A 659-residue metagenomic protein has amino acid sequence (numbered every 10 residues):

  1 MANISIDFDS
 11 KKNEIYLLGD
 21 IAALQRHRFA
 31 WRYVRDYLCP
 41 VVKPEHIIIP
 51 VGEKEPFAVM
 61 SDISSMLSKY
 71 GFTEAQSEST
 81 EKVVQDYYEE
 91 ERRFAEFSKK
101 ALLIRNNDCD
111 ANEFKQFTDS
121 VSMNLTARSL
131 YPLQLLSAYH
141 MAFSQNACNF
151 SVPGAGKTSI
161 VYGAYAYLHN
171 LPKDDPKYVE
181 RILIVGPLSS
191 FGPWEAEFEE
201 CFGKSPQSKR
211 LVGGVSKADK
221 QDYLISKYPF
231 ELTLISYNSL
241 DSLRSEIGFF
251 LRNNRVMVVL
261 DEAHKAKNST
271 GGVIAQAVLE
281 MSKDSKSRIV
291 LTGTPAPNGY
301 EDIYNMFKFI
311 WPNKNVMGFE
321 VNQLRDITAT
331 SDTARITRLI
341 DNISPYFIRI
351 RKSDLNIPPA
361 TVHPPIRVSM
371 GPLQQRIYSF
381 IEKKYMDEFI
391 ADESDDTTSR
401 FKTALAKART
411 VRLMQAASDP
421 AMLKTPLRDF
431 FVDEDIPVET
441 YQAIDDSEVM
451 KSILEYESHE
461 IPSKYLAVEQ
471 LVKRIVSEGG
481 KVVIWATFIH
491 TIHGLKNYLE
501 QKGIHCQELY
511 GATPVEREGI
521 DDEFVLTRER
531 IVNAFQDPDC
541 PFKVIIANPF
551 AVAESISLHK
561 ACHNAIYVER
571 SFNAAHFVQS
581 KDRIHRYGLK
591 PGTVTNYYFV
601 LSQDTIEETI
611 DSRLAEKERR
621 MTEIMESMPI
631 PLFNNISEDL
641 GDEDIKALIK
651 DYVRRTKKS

Functional and structural regions predicted by a protein language model:
M1-S5, R26-S68, I104-Y139, F143 (+11 more regions): SF2 helicase/translocase NTPase motor core, specifically the RecA-like lobe 1 inter-motif segment between Walker
E53-N107: Interdomain "pre-motor" coupling segment immediately N-terminal to P-loop NTPase/helicase cores
C109-A111, I160, Y165-N170, P358-Q374 (+3 more regions): Conserved Helicase C-terminal RecA-like lobe
C148-V152, L183, V483: Short hydrophobic/aromatic beta-strand immediately N-terminal to the Walker A/P-loop
Y178-I182, S208, Y228-E231, V256-V258 (+5 more regions): Conserved P-loop NTPase motor "coupling/switch" region that bridges the ATPase
L243, N298-Y300, I492-G494, D539 (+2 more regions): SF2 helicase motor core recognition
N305, I556-R570, N596-F599: A short beta-strand element within the Helicase C-terminal
F572-K581, H585-S659: A conserved SF2-helicase RecA2
